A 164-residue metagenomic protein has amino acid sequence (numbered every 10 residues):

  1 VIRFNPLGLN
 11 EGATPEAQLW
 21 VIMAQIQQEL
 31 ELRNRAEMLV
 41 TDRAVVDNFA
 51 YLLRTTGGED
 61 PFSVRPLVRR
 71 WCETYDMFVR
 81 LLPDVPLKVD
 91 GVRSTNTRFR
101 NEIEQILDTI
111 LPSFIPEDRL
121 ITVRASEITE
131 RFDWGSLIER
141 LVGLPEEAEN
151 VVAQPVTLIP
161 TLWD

Functional and structural regions predicted by a protein language model:
V1, D42-V45, R80-V85: Short loop/turn segments at strand-loop or loop-helix junctions that form parts of catalytic or ligand-binding pockets
V1-I26: Conserved substrate/cofactor phosphate-moiety recognition/catalytic segment in nucleotide-dependent phosphotransferases
Q18-L39, F62-Y75: Short amphipathic alpha-helices and their capping/turn segments at secondary-structure boundaries
W20, A24-Q27, I106, S136 (+1 more regions): Alpha-helical elements of Rossmann-like donor-binding domains used by nucleotide-donor carbohydrate transfer enzymes
Q28, L32, I110, F114 (+1 more regions): Hydrophobic helix-cap positions at the C-terminus of alpha-helices in RecA-like/P-loop ATPase nucleotide-binding cores
N34-G57: A basic- and aromatic-enriched beta-loop-alpha substructure that forms the phosphate/nucleotide- and DNA/RNA-contacting
T55-F132: A glycine- and Lys/Arg-enriched "phosphate-lid" helix/loop adjacent to the NTP-binding pocket of small-molecule kinases
I115-T122, T129-D164: C-terminal accessory "lid"/substrate-recognition subdomains
